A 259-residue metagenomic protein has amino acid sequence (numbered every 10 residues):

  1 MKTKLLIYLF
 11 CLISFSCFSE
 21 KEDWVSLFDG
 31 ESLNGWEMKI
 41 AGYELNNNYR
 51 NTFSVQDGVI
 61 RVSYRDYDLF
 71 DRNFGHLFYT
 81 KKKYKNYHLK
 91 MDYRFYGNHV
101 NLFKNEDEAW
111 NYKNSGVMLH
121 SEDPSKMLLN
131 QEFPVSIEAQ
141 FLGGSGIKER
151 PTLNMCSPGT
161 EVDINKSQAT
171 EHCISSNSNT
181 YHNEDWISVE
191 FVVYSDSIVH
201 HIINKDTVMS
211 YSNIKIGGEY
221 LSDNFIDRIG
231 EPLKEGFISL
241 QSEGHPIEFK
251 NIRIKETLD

Functional and structural regions predicted by a protein language model:
M1-E22: Bacterial Sec-dependent N-terminal signal peptides
C17-D259: Carbohydrate-interacting regions of secretory-pathway proteins
